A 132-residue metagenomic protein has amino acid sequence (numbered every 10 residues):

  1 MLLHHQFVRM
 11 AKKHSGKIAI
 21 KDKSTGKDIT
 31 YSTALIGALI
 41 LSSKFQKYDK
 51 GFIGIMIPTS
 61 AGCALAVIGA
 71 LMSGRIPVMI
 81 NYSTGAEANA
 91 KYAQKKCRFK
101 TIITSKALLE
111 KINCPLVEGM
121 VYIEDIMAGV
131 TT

Functional and structural regions predicted by a protein language model:
Q6-T30: AMP-dependent adenylate-forming
S15-G16, A128-T132: Conserved pre-ATP/AMP-binding loop-to-beta segment of ANL
G16-K17, S32-G54, E87-K91: ANL superfamily AMP-binding
S42-T84: Conserved AMP-binding/adenylate-forming
I53, T101-T104, G119-I123: Short, hydrophobic beta-strand segments that form beta-sheet elements in well-ordered domains
V67, I76-V78, S83-N113, G129-T131: Conserved ATP-dependent adenylate/AMP-binding module captured primarily in the ANL superfamily
